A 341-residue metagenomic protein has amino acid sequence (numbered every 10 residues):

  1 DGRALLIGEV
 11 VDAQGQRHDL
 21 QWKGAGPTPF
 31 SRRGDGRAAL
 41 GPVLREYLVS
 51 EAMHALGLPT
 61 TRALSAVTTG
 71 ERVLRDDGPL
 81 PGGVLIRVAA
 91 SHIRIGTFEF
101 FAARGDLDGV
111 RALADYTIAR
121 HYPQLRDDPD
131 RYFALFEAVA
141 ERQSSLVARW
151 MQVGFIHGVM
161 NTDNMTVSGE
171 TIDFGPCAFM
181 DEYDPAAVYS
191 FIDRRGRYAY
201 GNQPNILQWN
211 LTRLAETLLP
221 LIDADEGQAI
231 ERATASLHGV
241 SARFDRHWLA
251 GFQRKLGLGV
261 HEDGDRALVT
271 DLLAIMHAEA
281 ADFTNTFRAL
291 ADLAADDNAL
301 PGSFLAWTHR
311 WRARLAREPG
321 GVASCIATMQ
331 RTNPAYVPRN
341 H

Functional and structural regions predicted by a protein language model:
D1-D127, S145, V167-E170, W209-L211 (+2 more regions): Conserved ATP-binding subdomain of kinase catalytic cores across diverse folds
Q14-G15, A55-T61, Q124-D127, R149-M160 (+2 more regions): Secondary-structure transition/capping motifs at alpha-helix termini and the adjoining loop/turn into the next element
H18-P29, A114-I118, E182-D193, R314-G321: Active-site-adjacent bridging/hinge elements
L64-T68, N161-N164, I230-T234: Beta-strand segments within the central parallel beta-sheet cores of soluble alpha/beta enzyme folds
R72, P79-G82, Q152-H157, N161-P220: Catalytic activation segment of kinase domains across protein kinase-like and atypical kinase folds
D128-E137: Membrane-interfacial amphipathic/re-entrant helices at transmembrane-helix boundaries
R194-H341: Regulatory N- and C-terminal appendages and interdomain linkers associated with kinase/kinase-like NTP transferase
